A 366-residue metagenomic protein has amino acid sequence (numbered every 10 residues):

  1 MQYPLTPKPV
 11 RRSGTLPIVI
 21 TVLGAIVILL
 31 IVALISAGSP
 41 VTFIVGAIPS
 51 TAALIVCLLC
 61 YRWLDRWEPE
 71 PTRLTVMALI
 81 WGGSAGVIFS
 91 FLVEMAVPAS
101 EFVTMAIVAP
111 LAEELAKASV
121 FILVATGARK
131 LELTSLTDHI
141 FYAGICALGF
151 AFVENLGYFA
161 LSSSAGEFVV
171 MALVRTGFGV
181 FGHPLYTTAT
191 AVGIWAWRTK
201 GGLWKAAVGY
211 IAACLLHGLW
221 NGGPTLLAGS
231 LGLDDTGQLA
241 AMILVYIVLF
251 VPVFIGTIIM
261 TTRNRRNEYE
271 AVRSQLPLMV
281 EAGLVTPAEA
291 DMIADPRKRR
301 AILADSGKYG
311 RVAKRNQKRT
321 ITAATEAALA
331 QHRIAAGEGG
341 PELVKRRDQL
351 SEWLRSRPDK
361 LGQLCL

Functional and structural regions predicted by a protein language model:
M1-L366: Hydrophobic alpha-helical segments at protein termini of multi-pass membrane proteins
